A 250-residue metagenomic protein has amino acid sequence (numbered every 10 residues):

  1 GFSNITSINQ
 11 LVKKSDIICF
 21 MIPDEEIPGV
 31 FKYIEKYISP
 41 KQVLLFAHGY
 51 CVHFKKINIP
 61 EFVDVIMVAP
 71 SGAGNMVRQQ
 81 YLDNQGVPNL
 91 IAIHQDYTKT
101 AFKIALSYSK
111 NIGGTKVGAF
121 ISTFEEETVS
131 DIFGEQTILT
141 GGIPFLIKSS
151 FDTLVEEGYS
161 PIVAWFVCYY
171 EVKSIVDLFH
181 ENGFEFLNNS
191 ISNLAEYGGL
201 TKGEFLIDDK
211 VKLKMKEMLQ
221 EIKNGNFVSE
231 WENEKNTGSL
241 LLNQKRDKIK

Functional and structural regions predicted by a protein language model:
F2-V52, I59-M67: Rossmann-like NAD(P)-binding element
I5, M21-D24, P28, N84 (+7 more regions): Electropositive phosphate-/nucleotide-binding environments in soluble metabolic enzymes
T6-S7, G118, V163, N188: A generic structural-conservation signal
C19-D24, V30-F31, I38-A47, E157-S160 (+1 more regions): Electropositive, surface-exposed helix/loop patches at the edges of structured domains that serve as adaptable
L45-Q136: Rossmann-fold dinucleotide-binding core
K99-K103, K110-E157, I162-H180: Active-site-proximal catalytic alpha-helix in oxidoreductases
Y159-K250: NAD(P)-dependent Rossmann-like dehydrogenase/reductase catalytic/cofactor-binding core
